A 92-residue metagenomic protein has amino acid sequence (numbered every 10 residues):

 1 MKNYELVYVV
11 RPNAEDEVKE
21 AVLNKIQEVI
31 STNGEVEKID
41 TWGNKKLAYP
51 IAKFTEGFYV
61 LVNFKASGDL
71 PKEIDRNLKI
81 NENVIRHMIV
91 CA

Functional and structural regions predicted by a protein language model:
K2-A92: Structured, basic alpha/beta domains of bacterial-type, RNA-associated proteins
